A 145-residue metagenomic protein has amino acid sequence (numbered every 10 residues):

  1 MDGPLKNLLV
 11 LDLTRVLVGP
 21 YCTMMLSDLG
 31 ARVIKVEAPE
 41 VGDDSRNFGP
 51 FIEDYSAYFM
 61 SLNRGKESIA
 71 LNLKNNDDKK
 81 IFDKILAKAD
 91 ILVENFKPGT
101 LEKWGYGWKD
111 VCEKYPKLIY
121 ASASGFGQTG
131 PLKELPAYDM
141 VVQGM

Functional and structural regions predicted by a protein language model:
M1-M145: N-terminal helix-loop segment corresponding to the beta1-alpha1 unit of nucleotide/adenylate-binding folds
